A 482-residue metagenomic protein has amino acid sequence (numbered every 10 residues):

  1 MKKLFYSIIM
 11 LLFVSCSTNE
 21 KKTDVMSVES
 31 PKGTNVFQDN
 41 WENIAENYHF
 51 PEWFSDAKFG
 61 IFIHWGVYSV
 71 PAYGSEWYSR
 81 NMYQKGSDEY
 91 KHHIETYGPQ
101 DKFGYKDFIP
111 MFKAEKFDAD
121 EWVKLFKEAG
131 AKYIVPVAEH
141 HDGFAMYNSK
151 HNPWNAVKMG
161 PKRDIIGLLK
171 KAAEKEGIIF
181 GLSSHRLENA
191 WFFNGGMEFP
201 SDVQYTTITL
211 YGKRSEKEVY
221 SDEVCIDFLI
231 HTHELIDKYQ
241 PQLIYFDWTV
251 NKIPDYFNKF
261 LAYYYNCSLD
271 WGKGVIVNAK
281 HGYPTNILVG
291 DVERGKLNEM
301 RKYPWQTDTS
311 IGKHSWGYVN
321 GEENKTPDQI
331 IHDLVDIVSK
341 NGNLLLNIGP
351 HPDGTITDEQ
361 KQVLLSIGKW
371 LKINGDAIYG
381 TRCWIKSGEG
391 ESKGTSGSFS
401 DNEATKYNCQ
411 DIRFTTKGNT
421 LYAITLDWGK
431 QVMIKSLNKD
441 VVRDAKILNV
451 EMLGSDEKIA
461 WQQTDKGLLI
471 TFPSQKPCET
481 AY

Functional and structural regions predicted by a protein language model:
K2-S7: Sec-dependent signal peptide recognition, specifically the positively charged N-region followed immediately by
M10-L11: Short, linear, compositionally biased motifs with a strong N-terminal bias
V14-S15: C-terminal motif of bacterial Sec signal peptides marking the signal peptidase cleavage site
T18: Short, conserved catalytic or interaction motifs in soluble domains
K22-Y482: Mature catalytic domains of secreted/periplasmic carbohydrate-active enzymes
